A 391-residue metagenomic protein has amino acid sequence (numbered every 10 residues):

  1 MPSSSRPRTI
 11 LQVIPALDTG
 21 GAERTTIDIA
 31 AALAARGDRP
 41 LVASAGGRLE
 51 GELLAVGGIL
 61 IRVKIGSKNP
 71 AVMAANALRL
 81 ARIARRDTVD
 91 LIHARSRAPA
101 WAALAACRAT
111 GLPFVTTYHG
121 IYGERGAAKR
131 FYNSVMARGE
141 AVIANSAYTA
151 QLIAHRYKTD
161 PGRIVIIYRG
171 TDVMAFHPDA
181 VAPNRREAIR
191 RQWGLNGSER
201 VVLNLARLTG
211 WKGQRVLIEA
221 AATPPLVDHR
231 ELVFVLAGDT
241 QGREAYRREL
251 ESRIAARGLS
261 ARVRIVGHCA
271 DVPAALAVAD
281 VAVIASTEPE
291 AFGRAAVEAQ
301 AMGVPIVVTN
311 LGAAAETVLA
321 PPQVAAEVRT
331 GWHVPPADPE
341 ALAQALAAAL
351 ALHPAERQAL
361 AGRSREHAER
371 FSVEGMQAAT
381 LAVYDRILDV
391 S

Functional and structural regions predicted by a protein language model:
P7, Q12-G20, R24-A71: N-terminal strand-loop element at the rim of the active site of nucleotide-sugar-dependent glycosyltransferases
E23-A31, R200-T223, R248, E340 (+1 more regions): A conserved mid-protein helix/loop that constitutes part of the nucleotide-sugar donor-binding site
A43-R48, T171, L205, V233-E249: Glycosyltransferase donor-sugar binding loop
A94-A100, Y118: Short His-centered aromatic/hydrophobic patch
R108, F114-A144, Q151, K158: A conserved, positively charged/aromatic
A188-R191, A348, A355-R370, A379-A382: A short, well-ordered alpha-helix in the C-terminal region of glycosyltransferases
P305-V308, A315-V318, A325: Short hydrophobic beta-strand element within catalytic cores of glycosyltransferases and related nucleotide-activated
L319-P339, A349-P354, E369: Conserved acidic donor-binding segment of nucleotide-sugar-dependent glycosyltransferases
